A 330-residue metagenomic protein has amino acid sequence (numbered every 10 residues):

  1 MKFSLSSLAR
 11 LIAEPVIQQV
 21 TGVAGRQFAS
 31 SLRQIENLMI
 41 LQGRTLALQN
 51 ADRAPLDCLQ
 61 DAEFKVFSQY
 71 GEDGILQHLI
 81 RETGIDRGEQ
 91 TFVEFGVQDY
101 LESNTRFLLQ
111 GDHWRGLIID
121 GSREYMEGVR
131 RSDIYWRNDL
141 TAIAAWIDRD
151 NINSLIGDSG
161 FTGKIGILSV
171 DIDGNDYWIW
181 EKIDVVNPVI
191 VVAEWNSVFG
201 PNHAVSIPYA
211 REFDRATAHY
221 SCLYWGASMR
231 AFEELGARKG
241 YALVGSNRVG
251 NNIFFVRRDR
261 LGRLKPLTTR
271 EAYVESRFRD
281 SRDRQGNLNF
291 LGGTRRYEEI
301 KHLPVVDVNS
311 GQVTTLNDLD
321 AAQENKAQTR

Functional and structural regions predicted by a protein language model:
K2-L56: Extended alpha-helical heptad-repeat/coiled-coil "stalk" and oligomerization rods
R33-E89, V93, L155-I156, N202-R330: Rossmann-like AdoMet/SAM-dependent catalytic core
Q60-V170, S197-G200, S281-N287: SAM cofactor-binding core of SAM-dependent methyltransferases, primarily the Rossmann-like beta-alpha-beta module
G111-D112, V186-N187, K239: Short, structured coil segments at secondary-structure junctions
V129, I156, I179-I183, F255: Hydrophobic packing residues within well-ordered alpha-helices of enzyme cores
D139-T141, W178-T217: A short alpha/beta connector and helix-capping loop motif
I167-S169, I190-V192, N252-V256: Conserved hydrophobic/aromatic beta-strand scaffold that supports enzyme active sites
S169-I179: Active-site glycine- and acidic-residue-rich loops that bind and position anionic ligands or nucleotide-like cofactors
